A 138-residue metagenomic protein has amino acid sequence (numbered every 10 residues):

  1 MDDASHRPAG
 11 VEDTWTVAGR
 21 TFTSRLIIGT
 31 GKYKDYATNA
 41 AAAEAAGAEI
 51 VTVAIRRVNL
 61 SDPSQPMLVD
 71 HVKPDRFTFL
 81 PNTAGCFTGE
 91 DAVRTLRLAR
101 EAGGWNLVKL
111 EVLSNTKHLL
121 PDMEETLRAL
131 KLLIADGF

Functional and structural regions predicted by a protein language model:
M1-D2, N59: Intrinsically disordered low-complexity regions specifically enriched for long asparagine
D2-G29, M67: N-terminal amphipathic alpha-helix/helix-capping segment at the start of soluble metabolic enzymes
E12-V17, K32-I50, Q65-F79, F87-F138: Alpha/beta enzyme core
G29-T30, A54: Short, well-ordered coil/turn residues at beta-beta hairpins and beta-strand->alpha-helix junctions within
I50-R57: A short beta-strand-loop structural module common to alpha/beta enzyme folds
L60-S64: Short, charged, surface-exposed secondary-structure boundary motifs
